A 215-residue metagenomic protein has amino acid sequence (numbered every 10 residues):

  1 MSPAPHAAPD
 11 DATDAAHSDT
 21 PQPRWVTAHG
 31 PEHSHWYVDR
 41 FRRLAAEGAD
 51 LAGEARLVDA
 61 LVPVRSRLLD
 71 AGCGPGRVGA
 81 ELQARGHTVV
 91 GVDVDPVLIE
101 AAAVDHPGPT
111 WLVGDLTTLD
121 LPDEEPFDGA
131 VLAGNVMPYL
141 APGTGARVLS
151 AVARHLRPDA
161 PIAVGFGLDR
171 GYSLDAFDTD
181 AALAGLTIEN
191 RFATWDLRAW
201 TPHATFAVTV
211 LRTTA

Functional and structural regions predicted by a protein language model:
S2-V64: Conserved class I S-adenosyl-L-methionine
R65-G74: Conserved class I S-adenosyl-L-methionine
P75-L119: Class I SAM-dependent methyltransferase SAM/SAH-binding core
T117, L121-G129: A short acidic, Gly/Pro-enriched loop at the edge of an enzyme's catalytic core that lines a small-molecule cofactor
D128-G143: A short SAM/SAH-binding and catalytic strip from SAM-dependent methyltransferases
A146-P158: A short glycine-rich, Lys/Arg-flanked "PGG" loop and its adjoining helix->strand segment in the class I
D159-F166: Conserved beta-strand signature within the Rossmann-like core of class I S-adenosyl-L-methionine
S173, L186-A215: Class I S-adenosyl-L-methionine
